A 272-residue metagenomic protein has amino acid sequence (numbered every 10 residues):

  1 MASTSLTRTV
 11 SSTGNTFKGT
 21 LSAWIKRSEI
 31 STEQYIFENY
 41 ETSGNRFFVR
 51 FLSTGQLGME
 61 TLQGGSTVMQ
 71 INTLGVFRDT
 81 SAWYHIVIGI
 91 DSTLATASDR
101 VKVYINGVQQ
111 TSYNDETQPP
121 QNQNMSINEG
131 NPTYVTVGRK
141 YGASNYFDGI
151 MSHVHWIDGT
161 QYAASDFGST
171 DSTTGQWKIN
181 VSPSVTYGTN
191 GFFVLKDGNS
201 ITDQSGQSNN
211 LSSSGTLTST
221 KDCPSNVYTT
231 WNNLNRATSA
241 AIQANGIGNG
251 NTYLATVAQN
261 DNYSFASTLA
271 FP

Functional and structural regions predicted by a protein language model:
M1-S3, T238-A258: Short carbohydrate-recognition loop motifs
A2-K18, V68-F77, K140-A143, K178-V185 (+1 more regions): Short surface loop/edge beta-strand patches of beta-sandwich-type extracellular domains that form ligand-contact sites
A2-S5, A95-A97, K102, T111-Q118 (+1 more regions): Extended recognition patches within non-cytosolic domains
S3-E60, L94-A97, Y162-S165, F271: Extracellular glycan-recognition modules
A23, S81-S92, V103, P272: Short tryptophan-centered beta-strand motifs in secreted/extracellular beta-sheet-rich domains of glycan-recognition
K26-T32, T42-S43, Q63-S66, D91-A95 (+4 more regions): Acidic glycine-/aspartate-rich tracts in secreted/extracellular proteins
E60-H85: Short, aromatic/His-centered strand-loop micro-motif at the edge of beta-sheets
L62-Q63, S126-M151: Extracellular glycan-interaction patches encoded by glycine-rich segments
